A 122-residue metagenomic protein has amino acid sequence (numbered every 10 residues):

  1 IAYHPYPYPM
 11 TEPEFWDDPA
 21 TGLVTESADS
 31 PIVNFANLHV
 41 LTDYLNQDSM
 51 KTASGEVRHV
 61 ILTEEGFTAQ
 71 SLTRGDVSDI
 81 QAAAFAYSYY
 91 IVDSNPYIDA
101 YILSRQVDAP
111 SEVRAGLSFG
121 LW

Functional and structural regions predicted by a protein language model:
I1-S78: Noncatalytic carbohydrate-binding groove/subsite architecture in carbohydrate-active enzymes
S71-W122: Aromatic-rich peripheral "rim/lid" segments of glycoside hydrolase catalytic domains that contact and position glycan
